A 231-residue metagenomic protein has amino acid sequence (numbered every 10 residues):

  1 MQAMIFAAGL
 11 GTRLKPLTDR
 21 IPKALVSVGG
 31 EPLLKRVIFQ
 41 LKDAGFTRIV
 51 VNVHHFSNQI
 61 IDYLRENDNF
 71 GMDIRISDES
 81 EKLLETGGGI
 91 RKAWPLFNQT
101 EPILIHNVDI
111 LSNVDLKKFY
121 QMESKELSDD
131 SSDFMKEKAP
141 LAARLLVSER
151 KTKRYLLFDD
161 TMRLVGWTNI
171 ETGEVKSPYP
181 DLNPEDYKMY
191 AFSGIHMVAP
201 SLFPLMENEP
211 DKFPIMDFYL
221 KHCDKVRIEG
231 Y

Functional and structural regions predicted by a protein language model:
M1-I5, E31-N107, K118, L205 (+1 more regions): Conserved N-terminal catalytic core of the sugar/cofactor nucleotidyltransferase
M1-V28, K42-A44, I228: Glycine-rich N-terminal loop/short-helix segment of MobA-like nucleotidyltransferase
L10, I21, F56, S80 (+1 more regions): A generic "binding-loop/recognition-motif" signal
L25, I76, A143, I228-G230: Conserved beta-strand scaffold positions in the cores of enzyme catalytic domains, especially in NTP/NDP-utilizing
S27, L157, M197-A199: Short, well-ordered beta-strand micro-motif
H55, F134-D160: Short beta-strand-to-loop element that shapes/binds the nucleotide-sugar donor at the catalytic cleft/hinge
F70-I74, A139, V226: A short helix-to-beta-strand connector/capping loop
E101-H106, L111-S112, K117-E137, R150-K151 (+1 more regions): Catalytic-core segments of class I nucleotidyltransferases/pyrophosphorylases that form NMP-activated intermediates
